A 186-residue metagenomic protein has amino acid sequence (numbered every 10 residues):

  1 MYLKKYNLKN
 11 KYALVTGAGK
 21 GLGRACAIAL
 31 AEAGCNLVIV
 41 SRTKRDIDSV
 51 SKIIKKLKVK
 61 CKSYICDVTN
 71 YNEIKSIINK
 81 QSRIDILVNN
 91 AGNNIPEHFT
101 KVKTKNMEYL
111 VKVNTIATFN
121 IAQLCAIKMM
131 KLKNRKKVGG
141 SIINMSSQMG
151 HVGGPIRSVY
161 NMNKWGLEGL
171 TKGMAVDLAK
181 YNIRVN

Functional and structural regions predicted by a protein language model:
Y12, G19-G21: Conserved glycine-rich cofactor-binding loop
C35-S49: Conserved glycine-rich Rossmann-like NAD(P)H-binding loop of the short-chain dehydrogenase/reductase
H98-F99, K103-V111: Substrate-binding pocket helix/loop in short-chain dehydrogenase/reductase
T100, V152-S158, K180-Y181: Active-site loop immediately N-terminal to the catalytic Tyr-X3-Lys motif of short-chain dehydrogenase/reductase
A122, N163, T171: Active-site helix of classical SDR
I127, V176-K180: Alpha-helical segment proximal to the catalytic Tyr-Lys
S147: Residue(s) in the substrate-gating loop at a strand-loop-helix junction that position the organic substrate next
